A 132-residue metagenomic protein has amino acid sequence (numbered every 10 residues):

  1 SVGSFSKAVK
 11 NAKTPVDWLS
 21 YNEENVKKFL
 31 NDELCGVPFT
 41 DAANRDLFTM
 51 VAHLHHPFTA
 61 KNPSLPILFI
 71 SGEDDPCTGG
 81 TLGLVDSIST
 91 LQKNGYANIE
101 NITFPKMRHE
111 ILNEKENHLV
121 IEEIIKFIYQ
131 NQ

Functional and structural regions predicted by a protein language model:
S1-L34: Alpha/beta-hydrolase-fold enzymes
F39-T59: Active-site nucleophile elbow and catalytic-triad environment of alpha/beta-hydrolase enzymes
T59-P63, N94-Y96: Short, conserved loop/helix-junction motifs that constitute active-site signature segments in enzyme catalytic cores
P63, F69-S71: Short beta-strand/loop motif that positions the catalytic acidic residue of the alpha/beta-hydrolase fold
L65, P76-D86: Conserved alpha/beta-hydrolase "acid-adjacent" motif
E73-P76, M107-R108: Acidic beta-to-alpha connecting loop that harbors the catalytic carboxylate
D86-T90, V120: A general structural detector for well-ordered alpha-helical segments in enzyme core domains, enriched
N94-Q132: Catalytic active-site module of serine/aspartate enzymes centered on a nucleophile-bearing elbow/loop
